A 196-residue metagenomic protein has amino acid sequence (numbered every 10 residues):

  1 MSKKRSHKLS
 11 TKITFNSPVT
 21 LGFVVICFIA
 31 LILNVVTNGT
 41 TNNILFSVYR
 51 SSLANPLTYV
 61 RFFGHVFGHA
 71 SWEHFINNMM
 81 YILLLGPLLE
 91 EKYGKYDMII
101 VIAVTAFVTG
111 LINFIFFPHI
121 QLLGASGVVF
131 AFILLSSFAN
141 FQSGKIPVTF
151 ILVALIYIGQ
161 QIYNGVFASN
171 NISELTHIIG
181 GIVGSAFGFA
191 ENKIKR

Functional and structural regions predicted by a protein language model:
S2-R196: A detector for small-residue-rich transmembrane helices and their helix-helix packing motifs
